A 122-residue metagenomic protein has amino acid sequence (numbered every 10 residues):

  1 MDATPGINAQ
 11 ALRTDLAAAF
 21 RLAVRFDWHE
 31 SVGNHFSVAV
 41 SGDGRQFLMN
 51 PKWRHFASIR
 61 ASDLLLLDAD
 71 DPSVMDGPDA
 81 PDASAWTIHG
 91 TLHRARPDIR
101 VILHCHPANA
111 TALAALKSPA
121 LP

Functional and structural regions predicted by a protein language model:
M1-P122: Glycine-rich flexible loops
